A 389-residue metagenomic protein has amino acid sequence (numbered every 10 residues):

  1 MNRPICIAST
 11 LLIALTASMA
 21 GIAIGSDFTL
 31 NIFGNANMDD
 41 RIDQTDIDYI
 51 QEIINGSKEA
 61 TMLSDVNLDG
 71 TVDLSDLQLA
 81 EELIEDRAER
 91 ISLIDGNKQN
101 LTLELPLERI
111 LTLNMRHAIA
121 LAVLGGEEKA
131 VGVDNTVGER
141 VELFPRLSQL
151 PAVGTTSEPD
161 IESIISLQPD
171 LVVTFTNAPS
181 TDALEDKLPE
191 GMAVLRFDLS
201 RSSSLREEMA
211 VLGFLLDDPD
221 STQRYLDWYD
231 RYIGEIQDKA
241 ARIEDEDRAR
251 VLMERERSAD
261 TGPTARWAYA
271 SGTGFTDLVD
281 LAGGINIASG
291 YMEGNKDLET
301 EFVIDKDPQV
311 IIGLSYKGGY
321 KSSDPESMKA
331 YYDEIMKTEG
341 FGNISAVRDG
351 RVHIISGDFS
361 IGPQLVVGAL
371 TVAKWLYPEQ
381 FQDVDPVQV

Functional and structural regions predicted by a protein language model:
M1-T29, A80: Secretory targeting signatures
G21, D27-N31, N37-D40, V66-I119 (+2 more regions): Bacterial Sec-exported substrate-binding components of ABC uptake systems
A36-A60, D69-A88, I161-S166, P179-G191: Alpha-helical segments with a strong preference for the paired helices of cellulosomal dockerin domains
G96-K98, L150-E162, Y291-T300: Short helix-initiation/N-cap motifs at beta->coil->alpha
R109-L167, L171-D182: A short, structured surface patch at a secondary-structure boundary
E139, A265-G294: Alpha-helical, coiled-coil/dimerization segments enriched in small aliphatic residues
E139, P179-A183, D198-V211, E244-G274: Extracytoplasmic ligand-binding site segments that recognize negatively charged/polar headgroups
R201-D217, Q223, D227, G234-D238 (+1 more regions): Structured C-terminal subdomain patch of bacterial secreted/periplasmic proteins
